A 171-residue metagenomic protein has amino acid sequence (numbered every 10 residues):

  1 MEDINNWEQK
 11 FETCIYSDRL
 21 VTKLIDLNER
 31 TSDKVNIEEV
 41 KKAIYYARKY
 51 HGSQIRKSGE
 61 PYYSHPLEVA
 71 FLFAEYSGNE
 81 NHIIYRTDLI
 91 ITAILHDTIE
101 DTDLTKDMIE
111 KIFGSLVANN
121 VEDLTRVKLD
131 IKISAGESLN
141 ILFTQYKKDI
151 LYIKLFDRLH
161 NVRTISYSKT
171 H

Functional and structural regions predicted by a protein language model:
M1-H171: Active-site helical microenvironments for divalent-metal-assisted chemistry
